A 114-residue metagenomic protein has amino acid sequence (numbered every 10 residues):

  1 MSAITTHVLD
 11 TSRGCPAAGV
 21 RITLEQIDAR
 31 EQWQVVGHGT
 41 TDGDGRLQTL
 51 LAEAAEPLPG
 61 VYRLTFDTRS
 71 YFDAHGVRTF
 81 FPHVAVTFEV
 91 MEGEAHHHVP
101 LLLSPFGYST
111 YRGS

Functional and structural regions predicted by a protein language model:
S2-T87, M91-E92, H98-P100: Beta-strand-dominated extracellular/periplasmic modules and repeats in secreted or surface-exposed proteins
E94-S114: Compositionally biased low-complexity segments at domain edges in trafficked proteins and select soluble regulators
